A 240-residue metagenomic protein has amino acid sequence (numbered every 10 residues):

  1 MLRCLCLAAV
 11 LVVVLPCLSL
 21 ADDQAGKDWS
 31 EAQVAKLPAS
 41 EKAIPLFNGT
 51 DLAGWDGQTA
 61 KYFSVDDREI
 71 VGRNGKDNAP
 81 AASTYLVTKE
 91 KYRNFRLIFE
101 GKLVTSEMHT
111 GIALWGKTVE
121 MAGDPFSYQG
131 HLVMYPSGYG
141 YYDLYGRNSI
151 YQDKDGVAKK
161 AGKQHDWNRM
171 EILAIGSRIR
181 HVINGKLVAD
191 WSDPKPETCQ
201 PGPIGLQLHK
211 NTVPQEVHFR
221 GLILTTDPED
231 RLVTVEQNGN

Functional and structural regions predicted by a protein language model:
M1-C4: Positively charged n-region of N-terminal signal peptides that target proteins for export
C6-C17: Bacterial N-terminal signal peptides
L20-N240: Carbohydrate-interacting regions of secretory-pathway proteins
